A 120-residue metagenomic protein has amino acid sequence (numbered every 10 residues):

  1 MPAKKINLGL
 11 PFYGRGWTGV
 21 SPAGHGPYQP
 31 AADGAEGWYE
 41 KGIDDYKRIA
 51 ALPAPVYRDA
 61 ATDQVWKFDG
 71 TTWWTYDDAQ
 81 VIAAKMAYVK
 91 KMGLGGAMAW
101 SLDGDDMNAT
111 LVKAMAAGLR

Functional and structural regions predicted by a protein language model:
K4, G95: Short acidic/polar active-site loop segments enriched in Thr and Asp
L8, V89, A97: Conserved, mostly hydrophobic/aromatic
L10-Y88, A117-L119: Glycan-binding loop/region signatures in secreted carbohydrate-active enzymes
Y76, L102-N108: Acidic-and-aromatic substrate-binding clefts and catalytic sites of carbohydrate-active enzymes
N108-R120: C-terminal helical cap(s) of enzyme catalytic domains, especially alpha/beta-barrels
